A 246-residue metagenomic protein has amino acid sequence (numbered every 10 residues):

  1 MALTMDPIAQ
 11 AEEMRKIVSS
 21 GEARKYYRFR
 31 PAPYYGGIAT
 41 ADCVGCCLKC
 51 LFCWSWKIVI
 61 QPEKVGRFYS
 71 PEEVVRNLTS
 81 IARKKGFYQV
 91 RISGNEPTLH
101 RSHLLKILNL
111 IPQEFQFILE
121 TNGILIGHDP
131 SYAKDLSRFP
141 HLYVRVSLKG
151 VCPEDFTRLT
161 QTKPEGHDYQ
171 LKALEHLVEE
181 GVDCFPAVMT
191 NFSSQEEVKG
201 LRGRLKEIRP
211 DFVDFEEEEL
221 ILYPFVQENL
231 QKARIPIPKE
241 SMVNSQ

Functional and structural regions predicted by a protein language model:
M1-C47, L51, S55-P62: N-terminal [4Fe-4S]-dependent radical SAM core
M1-S19, K172-Q246: Auxiliary Fe-S-binding modules of radical SAM enzymes
I17-G21, T40-C47, E72-R76, L136-V144 (+1 more regions): Short, functional N-terminal and low-complexity linear motifs
I38, G66, T162-E165: Short alpha-helix boundary/capping segments
A41, Y69, S102: Conserved active-site and cofactor/substrate-binding residues in soluble primary-metabolism enzymes
L51-W54, P62-V65, S102-L104, D129-S131: Short, conserved acidic/polar surface loops in the N-terminal third of protein domains
K57-V90: Conserved alpha-helical substructure of the radical SAM core
T79-Q89, G94-F215: Conserved AdoMet/S-adenosylmethionine-binding subsite of the radical SAM
